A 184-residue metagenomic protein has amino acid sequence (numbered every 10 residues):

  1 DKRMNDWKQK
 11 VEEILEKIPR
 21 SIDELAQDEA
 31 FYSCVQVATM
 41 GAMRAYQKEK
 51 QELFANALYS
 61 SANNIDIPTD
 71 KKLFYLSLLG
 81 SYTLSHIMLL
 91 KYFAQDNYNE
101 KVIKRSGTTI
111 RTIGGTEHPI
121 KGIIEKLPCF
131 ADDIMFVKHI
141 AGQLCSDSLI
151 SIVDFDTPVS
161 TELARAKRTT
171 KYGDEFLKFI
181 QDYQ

Functional and structural regions predicted by a protein language model:
D1-Y82: Charged, alpha-helical interface segments at or near domain boundaries
Q51-Q184: Long, helix-rich, hydrophobic modules that act as membrane-proximal anchors or helical bundle/coiled-coil regulators
